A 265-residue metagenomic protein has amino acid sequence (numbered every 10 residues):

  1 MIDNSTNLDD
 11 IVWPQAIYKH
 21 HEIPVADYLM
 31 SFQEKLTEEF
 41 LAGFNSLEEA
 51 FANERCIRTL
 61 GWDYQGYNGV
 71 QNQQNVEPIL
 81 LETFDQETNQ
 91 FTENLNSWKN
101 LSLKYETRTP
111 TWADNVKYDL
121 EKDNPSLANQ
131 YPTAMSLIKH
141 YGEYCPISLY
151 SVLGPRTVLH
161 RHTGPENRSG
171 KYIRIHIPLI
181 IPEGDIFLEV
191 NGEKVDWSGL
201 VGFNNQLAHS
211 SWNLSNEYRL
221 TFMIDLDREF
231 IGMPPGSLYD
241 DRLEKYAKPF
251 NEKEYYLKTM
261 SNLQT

Functional and structural regions predicted by a protein language model:
M1-K171, I180, G184, V190 (+1 more regions): Fe(II)/2-oxoglutarate oxygenase catalytic core
L149, H176, S210: Short, surface-exposed charged micro-motifs
G170-R174, E183-D185, Q206, E217: Short, well-structured alpha-helical interface segments that form or flank functional binding sites
I173-P178, L200-G202, N216-P234: A short hydrophobic beta-strand segment most commonly corresponding to one strand of the jelly-roll/cupin
E183, H209, R228-F230: Feature marks short, surface-exposed loop/turn motifs that line or immediately flank catalytic pockets and channel
N191-K194, D227-R228: Short, solvent-exposed aromatic-acidic interface loops
E193-H209: Conserved metal-binding segment of the jelly-roll/cupin
S211-S215: Asparagine-centered strand-capping/turn motif at beta-strand->loop junctions
